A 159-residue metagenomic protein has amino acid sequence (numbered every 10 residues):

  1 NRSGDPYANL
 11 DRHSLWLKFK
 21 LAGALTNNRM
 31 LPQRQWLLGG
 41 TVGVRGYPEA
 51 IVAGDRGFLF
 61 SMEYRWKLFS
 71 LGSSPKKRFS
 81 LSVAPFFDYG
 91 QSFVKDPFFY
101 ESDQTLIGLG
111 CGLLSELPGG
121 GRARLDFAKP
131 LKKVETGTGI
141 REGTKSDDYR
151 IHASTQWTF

Functional and structural regions predicted by a protein language model:
N1-L81, F86-Y89, F93-K95, T138 (+2 more regions): C-terminal outer-membrane beta-barrel translocator/porin domains of Gram-negative envelope proteins and their
W16, G57-L59, L106-G110, D148-R150: Transmembrane beta-barrel architecture of outer-membrane proteins
F69-G72, S115-L125: Repeated loop/turn-to-beta-strand initiation elements of outer-membrane beta-barrel proteins
A84-F86, G121-A128: Conserved active-site loop/cleft motifs that coordinate metal ions or position small ligands
K95, E101-D103: C-terminal soluble interaction/assembly domains
F98, G108-L114: Short glycine-rich, acidic/polar surface loops and turns
K129-S146: Outer-membrane beta-barrel translocator/channel fold
K145-F159: Outer-membrane beta-barrel "beta-signal"
